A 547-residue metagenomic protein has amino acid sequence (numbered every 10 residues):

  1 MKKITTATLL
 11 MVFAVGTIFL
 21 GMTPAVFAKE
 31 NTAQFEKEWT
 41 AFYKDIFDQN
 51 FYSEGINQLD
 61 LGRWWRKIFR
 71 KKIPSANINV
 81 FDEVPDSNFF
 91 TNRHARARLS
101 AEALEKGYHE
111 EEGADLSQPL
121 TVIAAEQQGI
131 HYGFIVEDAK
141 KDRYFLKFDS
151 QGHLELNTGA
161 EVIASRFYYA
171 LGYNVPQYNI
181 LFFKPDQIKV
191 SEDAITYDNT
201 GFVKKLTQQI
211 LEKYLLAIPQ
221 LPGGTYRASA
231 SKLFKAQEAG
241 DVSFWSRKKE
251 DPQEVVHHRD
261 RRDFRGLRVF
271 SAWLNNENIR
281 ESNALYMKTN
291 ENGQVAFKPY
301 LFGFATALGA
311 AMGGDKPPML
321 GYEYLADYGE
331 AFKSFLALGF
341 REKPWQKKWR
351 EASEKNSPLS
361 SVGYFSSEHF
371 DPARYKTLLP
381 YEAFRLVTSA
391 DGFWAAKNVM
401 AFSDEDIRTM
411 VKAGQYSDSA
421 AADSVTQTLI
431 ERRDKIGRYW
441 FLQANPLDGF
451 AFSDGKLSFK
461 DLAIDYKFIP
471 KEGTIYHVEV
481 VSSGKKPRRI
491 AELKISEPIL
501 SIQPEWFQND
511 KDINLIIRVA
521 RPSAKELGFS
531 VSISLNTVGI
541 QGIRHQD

Functional and structural regions predicted by a protein language model:
L9-G21: Bacterial N-terminal signal peptides
V26-A28: Boundary at the C-terminal end of the N-terminal hydrophobic targeting segment
E30-Q58, G62, E291-S458, I464-Y466: C-terminal catalytic region of ATP-dependent kinase domains
L59-Y108: Low-complexity, highly charged intrinsically disordered N-terminal segments that act as targeting/localization
Y108-F244, Q503-D547: Conserved ATP-binding subdomain of kinase catalytic cores across diverse folds
L156-E161, R166, V242-W349: Conserved kinase catalytic-core segment
K467-R489, I517: Extended low-complexity, serine/threonine- and proline-enriched intrinsically disordered segments
P487-I499: Solvent-exposed serine/threonine-rich low-complexity stretches and specific carbohydrate-binding patches
